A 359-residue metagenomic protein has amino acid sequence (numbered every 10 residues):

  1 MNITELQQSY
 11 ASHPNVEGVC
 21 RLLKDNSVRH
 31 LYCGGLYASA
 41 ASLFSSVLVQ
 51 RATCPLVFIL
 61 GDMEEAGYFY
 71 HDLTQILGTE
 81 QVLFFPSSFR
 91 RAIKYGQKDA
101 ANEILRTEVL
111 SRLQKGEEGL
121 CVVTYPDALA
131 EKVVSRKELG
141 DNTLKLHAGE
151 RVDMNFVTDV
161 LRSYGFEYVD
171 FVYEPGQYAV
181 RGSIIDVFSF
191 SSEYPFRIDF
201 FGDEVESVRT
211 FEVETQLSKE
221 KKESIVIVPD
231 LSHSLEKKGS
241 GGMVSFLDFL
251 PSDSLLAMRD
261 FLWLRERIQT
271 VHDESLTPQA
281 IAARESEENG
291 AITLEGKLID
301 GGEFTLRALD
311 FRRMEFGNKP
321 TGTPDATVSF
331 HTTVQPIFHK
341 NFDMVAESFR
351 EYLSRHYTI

Functional and structural regions predicted by a protein language model:
M1-I359: Conserved beta-alpha structural segments and adjacent helices that either
